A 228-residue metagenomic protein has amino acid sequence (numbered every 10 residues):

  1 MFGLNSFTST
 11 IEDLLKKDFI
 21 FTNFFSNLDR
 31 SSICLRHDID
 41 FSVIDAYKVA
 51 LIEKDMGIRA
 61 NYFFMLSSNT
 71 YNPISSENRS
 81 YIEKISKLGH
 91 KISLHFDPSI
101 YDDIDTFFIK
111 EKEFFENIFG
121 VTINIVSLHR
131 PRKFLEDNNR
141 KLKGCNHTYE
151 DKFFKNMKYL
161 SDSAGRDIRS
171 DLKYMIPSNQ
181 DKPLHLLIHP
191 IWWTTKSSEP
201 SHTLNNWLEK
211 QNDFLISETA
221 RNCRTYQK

Functional and structural regions predicted by a protein language model:
M1-N61, M65-S80, S86-G89, S99 (+1 more regions): Terminal accessory/targeting
K91, H95: Beta-strand-loop-alpha-helix segment that lines the small-molecule cofactor/substrate pocket of alpha/beta enzymes
